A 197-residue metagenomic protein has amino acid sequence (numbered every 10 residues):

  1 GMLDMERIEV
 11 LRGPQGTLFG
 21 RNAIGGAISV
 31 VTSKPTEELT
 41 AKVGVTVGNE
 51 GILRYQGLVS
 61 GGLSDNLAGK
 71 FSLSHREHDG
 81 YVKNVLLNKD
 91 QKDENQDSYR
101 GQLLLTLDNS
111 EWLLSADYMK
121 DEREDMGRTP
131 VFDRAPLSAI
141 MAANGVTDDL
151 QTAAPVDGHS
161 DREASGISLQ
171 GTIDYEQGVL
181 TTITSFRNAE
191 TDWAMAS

Functional and structural regions predicted by a protein language model:
G1-D4, D117: Short N-terminal signal/transit or membrane-insertion segments and the immediately adjacent low-complexity/disordered
L3-E6, R12, T17-N84, K89-Y99 (+3 more regions): Outer-membrane beta-barrel translocator/receptor signature
N88, E94-S197: Outer-membrane beta-barrel domain signature, strongest for Gram-negative TonB-dependent receptors and also present
